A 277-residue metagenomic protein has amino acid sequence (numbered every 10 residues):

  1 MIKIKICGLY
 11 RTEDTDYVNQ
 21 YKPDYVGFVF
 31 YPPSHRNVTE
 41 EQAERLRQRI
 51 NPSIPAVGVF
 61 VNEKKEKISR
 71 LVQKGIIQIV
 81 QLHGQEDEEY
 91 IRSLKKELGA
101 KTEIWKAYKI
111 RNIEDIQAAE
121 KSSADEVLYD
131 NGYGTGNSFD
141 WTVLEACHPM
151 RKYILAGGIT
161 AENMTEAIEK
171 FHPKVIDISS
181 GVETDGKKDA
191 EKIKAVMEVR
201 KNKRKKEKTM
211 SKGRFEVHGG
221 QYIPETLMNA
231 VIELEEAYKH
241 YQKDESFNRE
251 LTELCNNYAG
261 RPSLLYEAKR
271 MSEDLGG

Functional and structural regions predicted by a protein language model:
M1-E207: Conserved N-terminal beta1-alpha1 strand-loop-helix module at the mouth
K208-G277: PLP-dependent amino-acid enzyme catalytic core
